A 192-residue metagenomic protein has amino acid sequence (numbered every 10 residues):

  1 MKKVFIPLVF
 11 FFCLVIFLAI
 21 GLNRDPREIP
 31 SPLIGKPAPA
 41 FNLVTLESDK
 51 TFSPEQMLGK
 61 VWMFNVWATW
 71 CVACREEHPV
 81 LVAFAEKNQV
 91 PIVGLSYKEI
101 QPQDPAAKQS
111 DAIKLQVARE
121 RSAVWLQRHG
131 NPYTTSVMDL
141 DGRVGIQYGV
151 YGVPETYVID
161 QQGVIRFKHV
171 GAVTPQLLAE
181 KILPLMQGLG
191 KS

Functional and structural regions predicted by a protein language model:
M1-N42, K191-S192: N-terminal targeting signals for export/organelle localization
F41-M63: A short beta-strand-turn-helix
K60-W62, V66-W70, E99, G152: Short pre-active-site segment immediately N-terminal to redox-active cysteine/selenocysteine motifs in thiol-based
M63-F64, I92, T156: Hydrophobic beta-strand anchors of alpha/beta hydrolase catalytic cores
V66-A83, Y97: Conserved redox-active cysteine motifs that mediate thiol-disulfide chemistry, especially di-cysteine Cys-X(1-2)-Cys
D111-V158: Short, internal strand/loop/helix patches that form the active-site neighborhood or redox-interaction surface
V158-S192: Thiol-/selenol-based redox modules, centered on thioredoxin-like and closely related oxidoreductase domains
